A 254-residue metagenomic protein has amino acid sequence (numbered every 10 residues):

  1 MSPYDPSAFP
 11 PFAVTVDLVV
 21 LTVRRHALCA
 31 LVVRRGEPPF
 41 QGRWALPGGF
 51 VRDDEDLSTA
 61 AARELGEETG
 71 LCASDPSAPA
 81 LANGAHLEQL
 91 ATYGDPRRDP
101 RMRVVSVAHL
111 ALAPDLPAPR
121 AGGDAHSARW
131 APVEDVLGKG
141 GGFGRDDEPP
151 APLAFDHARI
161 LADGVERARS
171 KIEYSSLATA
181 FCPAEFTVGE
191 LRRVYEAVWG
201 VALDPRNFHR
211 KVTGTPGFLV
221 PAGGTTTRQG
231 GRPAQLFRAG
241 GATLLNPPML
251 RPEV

Functional and structural regions predicted by a protein language model:
S2-A45, S58: N-terminal strand-loop-strand
S7-A8, R97, G224-Q229: Short proline/glycine-enriched turn/loop segments at secondary-structure junctions
F12-V16, C29, S58-A62, G66 (+7 more regions): Active-site segment of metal-dependent pyrophosphate-handling enzymes, primarily the Nudix hydrolase catalytic core
L46-D54, A180: Short histidine-centered catalytic/ligand-binding loop motif
A184-Y195: Short acidic, hydrophobic short linear motifs in intrinsically disordered regions
A197-L203: Short, basic interhelical loop/turn and adjoining N-cap of the next helix at nucleic-acid- or acidic-partner-contacting
L203-V220: Charge-enriched amphipathic alpha-helical scaffolds
P221-V254: Long, intrinsically disordered, low-complexity Ser/Thr/Pro-rich regulatory/activation regions of nuclear proteins
